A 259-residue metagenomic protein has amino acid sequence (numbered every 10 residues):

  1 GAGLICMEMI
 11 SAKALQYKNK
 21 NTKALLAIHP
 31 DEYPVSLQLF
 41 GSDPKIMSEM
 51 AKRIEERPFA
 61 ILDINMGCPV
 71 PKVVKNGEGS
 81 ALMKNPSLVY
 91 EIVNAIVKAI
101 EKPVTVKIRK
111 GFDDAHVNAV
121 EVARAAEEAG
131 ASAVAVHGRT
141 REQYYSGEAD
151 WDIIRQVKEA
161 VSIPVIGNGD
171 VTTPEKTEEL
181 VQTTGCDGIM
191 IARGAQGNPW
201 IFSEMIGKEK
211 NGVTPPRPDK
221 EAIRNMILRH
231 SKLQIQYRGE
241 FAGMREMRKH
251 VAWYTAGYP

Functional and structural regions predicted by a protein language model:
G1-A60: Glycine-rich, positively charged N-terminal anion/phosphate-binding segment
I5-M7, V35-L39, L62, V104-I108 (+3 more regions): Hydrophobic faces of well-ordered beta-strands that scaffold small-molecule active sites in alpha/beta enzyme cores
M7, I61-P69, E128-G138, I191-A195: Non-cysteine beta-strand/loop elements that form the S-adenosyl-L-methionine
I10-A12, F40-S42, G67-P69, R109-D113 (+3 more regions): Active-site beta-loop-alpha junctions enriched in small/polar residues
K45-I46, I108-E121: Active-site glycine- and acidic-residue-rich loops that bind and position anionic ligands or nucleotide-like cofactors
K52-K72, E78: A contiguous, low-structure linker/loop signature
P71-L88, R139-W151, G212-T214: Glycine-rich tight-turn/loop motif centered on a GG-T
E91-N94, A99-E101, A115-A133, Y145 (+3 more regions): Alpha/beta catalytic cores of nucleotide-metabolism and tRNA/nucleoside-modifying enzymes
